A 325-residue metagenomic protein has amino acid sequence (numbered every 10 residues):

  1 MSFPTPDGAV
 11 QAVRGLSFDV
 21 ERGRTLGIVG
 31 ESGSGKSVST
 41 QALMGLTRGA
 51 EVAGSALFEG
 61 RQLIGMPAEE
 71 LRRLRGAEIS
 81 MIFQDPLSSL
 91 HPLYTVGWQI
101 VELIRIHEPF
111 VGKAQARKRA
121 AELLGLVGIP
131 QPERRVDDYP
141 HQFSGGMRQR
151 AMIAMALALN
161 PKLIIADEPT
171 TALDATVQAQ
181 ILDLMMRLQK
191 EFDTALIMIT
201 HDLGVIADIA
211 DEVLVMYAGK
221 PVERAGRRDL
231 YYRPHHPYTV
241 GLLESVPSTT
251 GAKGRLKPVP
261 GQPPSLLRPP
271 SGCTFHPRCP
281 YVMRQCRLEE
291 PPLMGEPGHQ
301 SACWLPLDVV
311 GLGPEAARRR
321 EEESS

Functional and structural regions predicted by a protein language model:
S2-G15, L46-E51, P67-E70, L93 (+2 more regions): A short, flexible loop at the N-terminus of ABC-type nucleotide-binding domains that lies
E31, G45, L163-P169, L173-R255: P-loop NTP-binding/switch modules centered on Walker-like glycine-rich loops
V52-Q62: Conserved ABC transporter NBD signature motif
R61-Q62, A114-R134, L243-E244: Conserved ABC ATPase "signature" region
L63-S80, I106, D229-P234, P264-P270: ABC ATPase NBD coupling module
P130-R134, R224-S325: Short catalytic/signature loops enriched in Gly
A158-K162: A short, proline-enriched helix->beta-strand linker immediately N-terminal to the Walker B motif in ABC-type P-loop
